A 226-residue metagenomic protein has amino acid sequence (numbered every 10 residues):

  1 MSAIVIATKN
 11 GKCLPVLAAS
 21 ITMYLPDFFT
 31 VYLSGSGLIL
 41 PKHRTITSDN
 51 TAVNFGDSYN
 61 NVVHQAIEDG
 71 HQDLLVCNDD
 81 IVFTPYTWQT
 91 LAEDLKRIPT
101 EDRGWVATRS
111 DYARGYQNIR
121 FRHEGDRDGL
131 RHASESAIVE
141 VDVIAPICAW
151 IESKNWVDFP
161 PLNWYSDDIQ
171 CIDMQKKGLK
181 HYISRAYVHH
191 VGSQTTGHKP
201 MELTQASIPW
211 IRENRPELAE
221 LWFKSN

Functional and structural regions predicted by a protein language model:
M1-S20: N-proximal low-complexity "stem/linker" segments adjacent to membrane-targeting elements
A19-F28: Short, acidic, metal-binding catalytic loop of nucleotide-sugar glycosyltransferases
D49-A66: Glycine-rich, basic loop-to-helix element that forms the pyrophosphate-binding segment of sugar-nucleotide handling
Q72-V82: Short beta-strand-to-loop acidic/aromatic patch adjacent to the donor-nucleotide binding site
Y86-W105: Conserved donor-nucleotide/metal-binding helix-loop-beta segment in metal-dependent transferases, i.e., the alpha-helix
G104-F121: Short beta-strand-to-loop element that shapes/binds the nucleotide-sugar donor at the catalytic cleft/hinge
G129-I151, N163: A recurrent flexible, glycine/aromatic-enriched loop bordering the glycosyltransferase active site that acts as
P161-N226: C-terminal catalytic/acceptor-binding lobe
